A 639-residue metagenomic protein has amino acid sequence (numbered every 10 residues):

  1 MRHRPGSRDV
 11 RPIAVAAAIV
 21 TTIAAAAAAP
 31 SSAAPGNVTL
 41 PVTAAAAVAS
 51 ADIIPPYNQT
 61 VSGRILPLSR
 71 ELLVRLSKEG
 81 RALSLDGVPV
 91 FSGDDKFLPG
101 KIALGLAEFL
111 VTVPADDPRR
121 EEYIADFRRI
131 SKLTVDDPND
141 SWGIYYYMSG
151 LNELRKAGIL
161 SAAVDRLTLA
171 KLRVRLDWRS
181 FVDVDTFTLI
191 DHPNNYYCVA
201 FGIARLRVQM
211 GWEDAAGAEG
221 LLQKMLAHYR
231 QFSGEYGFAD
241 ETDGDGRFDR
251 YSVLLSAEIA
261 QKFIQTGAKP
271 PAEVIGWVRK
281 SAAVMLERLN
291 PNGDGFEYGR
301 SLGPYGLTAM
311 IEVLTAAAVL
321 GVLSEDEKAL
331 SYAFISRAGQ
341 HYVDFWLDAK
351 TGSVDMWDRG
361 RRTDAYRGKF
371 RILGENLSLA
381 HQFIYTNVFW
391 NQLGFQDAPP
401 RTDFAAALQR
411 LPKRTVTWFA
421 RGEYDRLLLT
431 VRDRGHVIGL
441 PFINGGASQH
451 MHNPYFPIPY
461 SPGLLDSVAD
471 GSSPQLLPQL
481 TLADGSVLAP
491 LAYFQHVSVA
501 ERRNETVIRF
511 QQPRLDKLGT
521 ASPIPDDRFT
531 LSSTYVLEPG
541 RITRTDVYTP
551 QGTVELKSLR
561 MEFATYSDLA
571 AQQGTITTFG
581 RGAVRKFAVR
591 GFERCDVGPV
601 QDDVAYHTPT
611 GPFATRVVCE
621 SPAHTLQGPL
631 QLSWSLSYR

Functional and structural regions predicted by a protein language model:
R2-A16: Bacterial N-terminal signal peptides that target proteins for export
A16-A25: Bacterial N-terminal signal peptides
A26-T39: Signal peptide processing junction and immediate N-terminal pro/mature segment of secreted/exported proteins
G36-I124: Low-complexity, Ser/Thr/Pro/Gly-enriched N-terminal "stalk/linker" regions
F91-T112, D137-A157, H192-M210, D249-V253 (+1 more regions): An alpha-helical repeat/solenoid feature that recognizes helix-turn-helix modules
A170-L411: Extracellular polysaccharide-recognition and catalytic grooves
P291, G295, M310-T610: Extended polysaccharide-engagement surfaces of secreted carbohydrate-active enzymes
R594-R639: Beta-strand-rich recognition/accessory modules
